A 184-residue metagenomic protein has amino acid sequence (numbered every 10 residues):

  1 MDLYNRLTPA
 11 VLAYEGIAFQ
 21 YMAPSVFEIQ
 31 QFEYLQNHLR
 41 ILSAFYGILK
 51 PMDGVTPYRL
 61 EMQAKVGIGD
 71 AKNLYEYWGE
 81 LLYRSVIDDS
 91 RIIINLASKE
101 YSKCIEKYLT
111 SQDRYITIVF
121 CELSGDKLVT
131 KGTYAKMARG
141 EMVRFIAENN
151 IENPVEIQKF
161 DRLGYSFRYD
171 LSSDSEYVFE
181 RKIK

Functional and structural regions predicted by a protein language model:
M1-E28: Active-site helix-to-loop segments that bind/position phosphate- or nucleotide-bearing substrates and donors across
M22-D174, V178-K184: Internal, well-folded beta-alpha domain core
